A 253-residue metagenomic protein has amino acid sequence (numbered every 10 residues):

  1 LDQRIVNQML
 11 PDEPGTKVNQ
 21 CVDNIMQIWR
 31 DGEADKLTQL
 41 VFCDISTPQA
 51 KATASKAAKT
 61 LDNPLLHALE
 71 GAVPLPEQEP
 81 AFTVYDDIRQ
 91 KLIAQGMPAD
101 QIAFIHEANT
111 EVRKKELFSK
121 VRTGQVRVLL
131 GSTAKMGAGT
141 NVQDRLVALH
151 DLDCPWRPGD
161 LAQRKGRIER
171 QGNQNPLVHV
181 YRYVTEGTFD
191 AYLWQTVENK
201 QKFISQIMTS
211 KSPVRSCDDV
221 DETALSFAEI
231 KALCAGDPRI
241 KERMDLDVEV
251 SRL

Functional and structural regions predicted by a protein language model:
L1-F82, D86-M97, M244-L253: Conserved helicase/translocase motor-coupling segment
L1-R4, I28, D44-Q49, N109-T110 (+6 more regions): Short, solvent-exposed loop/turn segments at secondary-structure junctions
I25-G32, V121, I168-Q171: Hydrophobic helix-cap positions at the C-terminus of alpha-helices in RecA-like/P-loop ATPase nucleotide-binding cores
R30-A34, G96, S119-G124, T140-Q143: Conserved catalytic network of the ASCE P-loop NTPase/AAA+ motor domain
T38-I45, E70, L75-E79, Q101-E107 (+4 more regions): Short beta-strand segments
Q49-K51, K114-F118, L129-D153, R157-N175: SF2 helicase motor core recognition
D86-I93, P98-T133: Conserved helicase ATPase core of P-loop NTP-dependent helicases/translocases
W156-D245: A conserved SF2-helicase RecA2
